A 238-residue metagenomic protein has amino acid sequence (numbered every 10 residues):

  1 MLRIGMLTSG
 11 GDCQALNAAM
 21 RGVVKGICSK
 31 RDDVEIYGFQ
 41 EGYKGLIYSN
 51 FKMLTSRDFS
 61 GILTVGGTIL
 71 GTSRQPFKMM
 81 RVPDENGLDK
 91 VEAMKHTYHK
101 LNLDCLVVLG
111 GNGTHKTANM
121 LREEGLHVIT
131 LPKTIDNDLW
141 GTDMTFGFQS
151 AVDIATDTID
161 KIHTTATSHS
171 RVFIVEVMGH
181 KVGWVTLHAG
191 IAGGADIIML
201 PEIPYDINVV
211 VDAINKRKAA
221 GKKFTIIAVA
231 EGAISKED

Functional and structural regions predicted by a protein language model:
M1-N50: N-terminal phosphate-binding or glycine-rich loops at protein starts, especially the Walker A/P-loop of NTPases
R3-G11, I69-G71, D104-V108, F173-E176 (+1 more regions): Short glycine-rich or small-residue beta-strand-to-loop segments that form or flank ligand, phosphate, metal/Fe-S
S9-D12, F39-K44, R74-Q75, G111-T114 (+4 more regions): Short, ordered loop/turn segments at secondary-structure junctions
R21-K30, M53-D58, M120-T130, F146-S150 (+1 more regions): A glycine- and small-aliphatic-rich helix-loop capping segment at beta-alpha/alpha-beta transitions that lines
Y48-L106, G113, F146-D157: Glycine-rich oxoanion-binding loops at beta->alpha junctions
T97, V108-G110, K116-M120, H127 (+2 more regions): Accessory alpha-helical/coil subdomains and C-terminal extensions that flank or cap enzyme catalytic cores
L131-M144, T167-S168, A192-G193: Acidic/polar active-site rim loop that often engages polyanionic ligands
